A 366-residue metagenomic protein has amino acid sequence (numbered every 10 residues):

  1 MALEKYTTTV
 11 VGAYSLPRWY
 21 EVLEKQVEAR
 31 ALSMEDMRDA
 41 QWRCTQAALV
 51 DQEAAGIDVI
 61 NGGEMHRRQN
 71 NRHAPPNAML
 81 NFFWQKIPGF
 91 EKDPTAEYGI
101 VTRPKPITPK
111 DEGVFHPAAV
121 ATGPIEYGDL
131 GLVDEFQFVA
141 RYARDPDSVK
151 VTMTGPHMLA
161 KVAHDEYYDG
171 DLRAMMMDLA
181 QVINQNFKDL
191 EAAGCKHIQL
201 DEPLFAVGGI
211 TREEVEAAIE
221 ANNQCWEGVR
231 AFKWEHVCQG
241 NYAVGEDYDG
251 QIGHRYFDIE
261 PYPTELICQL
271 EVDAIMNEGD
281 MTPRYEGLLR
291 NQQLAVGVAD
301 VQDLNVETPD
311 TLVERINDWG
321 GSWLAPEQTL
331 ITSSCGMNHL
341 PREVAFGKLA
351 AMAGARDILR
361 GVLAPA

Functional and structural regions predicted by a protein language model:
M1-A366: Domain-level signal for soluble alpha/beta catalytic cores
